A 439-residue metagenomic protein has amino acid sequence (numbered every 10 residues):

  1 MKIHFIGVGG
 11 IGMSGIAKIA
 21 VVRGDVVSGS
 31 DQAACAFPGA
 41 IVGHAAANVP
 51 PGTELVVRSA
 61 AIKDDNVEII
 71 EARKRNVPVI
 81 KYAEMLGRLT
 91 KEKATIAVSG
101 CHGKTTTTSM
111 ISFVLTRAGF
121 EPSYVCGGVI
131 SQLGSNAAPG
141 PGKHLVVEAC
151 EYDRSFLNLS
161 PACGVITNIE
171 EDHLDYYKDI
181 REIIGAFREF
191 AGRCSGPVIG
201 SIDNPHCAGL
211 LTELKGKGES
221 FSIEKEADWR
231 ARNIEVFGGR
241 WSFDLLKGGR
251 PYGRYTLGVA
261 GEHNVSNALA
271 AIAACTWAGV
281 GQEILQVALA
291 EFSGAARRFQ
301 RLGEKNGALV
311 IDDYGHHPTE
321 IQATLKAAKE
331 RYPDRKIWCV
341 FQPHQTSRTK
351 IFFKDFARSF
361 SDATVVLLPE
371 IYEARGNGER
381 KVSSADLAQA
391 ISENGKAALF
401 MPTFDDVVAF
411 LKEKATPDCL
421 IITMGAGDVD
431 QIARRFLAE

Functional and structural regions predicted by a protein language model:
M1-M85, P205, A227-R232, Y252 (+1 more regions): N-terminal leader/targeting and accessory segments in enzymes
K2-H4, G12, I16-I19, R23 (+3 more regions): Nucleotide phosphate-binding/pyrophosphate-handling subdomain across enzymes that bind or process nucleotide phosphates
I19, N48-P51, A60, D64-I202 (+4 more regions): Phosphate-binding loop of NTP-binding sites
D25-Q32, P197-I202, W338-Q342, T364-E373: Short internal beta-strands
S28-D31, V42-H44, I80-E84, V125-C126 (+6 more regions): Beta-strand->loop->alpha-helix junctions that form or flank phosphate-binding loops in nucleotide-handling enzymes
P38-G39, K217, A357-P417: C-terminal helical cap/extension that packs against the catalytic core of soluble nucleotide-cofactor enzymes
E71-P78, E182, R193-G196, A323-Y332 (+1 more regions): P-loop/Walker A phosphate-binding loop and immediately adjacent motor/lid segment at beta-alpha junctions
